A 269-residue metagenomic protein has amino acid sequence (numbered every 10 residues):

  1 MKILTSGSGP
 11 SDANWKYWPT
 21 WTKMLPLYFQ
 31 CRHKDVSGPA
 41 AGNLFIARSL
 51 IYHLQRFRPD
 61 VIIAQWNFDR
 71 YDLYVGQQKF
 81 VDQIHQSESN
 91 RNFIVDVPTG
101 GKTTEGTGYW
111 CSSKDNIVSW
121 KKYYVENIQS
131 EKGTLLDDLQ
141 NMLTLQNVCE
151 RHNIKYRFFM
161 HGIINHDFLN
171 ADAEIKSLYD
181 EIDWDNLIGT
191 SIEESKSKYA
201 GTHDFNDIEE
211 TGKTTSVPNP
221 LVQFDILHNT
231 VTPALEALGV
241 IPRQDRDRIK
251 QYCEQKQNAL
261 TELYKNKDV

Functional and structural regions predicted by a protein language model:
M1-F45, L54, D225, N229-V240: Serine-esterase "nucleophile elbow" of acetyl-processing enzymes
R48: Residue- and microsegment-level detector for short, conserved "hotspots" that frame catalytic or cofactor-binding
I51-V269: Alpha-helical cap/lid subdomain in secreted, periplasmic, or secretory-pathway luminal O-acyl-processing enzymes
